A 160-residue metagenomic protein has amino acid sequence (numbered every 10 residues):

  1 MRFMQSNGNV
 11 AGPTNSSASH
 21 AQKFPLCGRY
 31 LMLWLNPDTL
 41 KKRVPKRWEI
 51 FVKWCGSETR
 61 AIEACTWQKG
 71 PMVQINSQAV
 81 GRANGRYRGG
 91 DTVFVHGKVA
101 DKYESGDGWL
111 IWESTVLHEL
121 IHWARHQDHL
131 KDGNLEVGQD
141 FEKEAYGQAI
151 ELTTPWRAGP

Functional and structural regions predicted by a protein language model:
M1-E113, W123-P160: Predominantly extracellular/secreted Zn2+-dependent metalloproteases
